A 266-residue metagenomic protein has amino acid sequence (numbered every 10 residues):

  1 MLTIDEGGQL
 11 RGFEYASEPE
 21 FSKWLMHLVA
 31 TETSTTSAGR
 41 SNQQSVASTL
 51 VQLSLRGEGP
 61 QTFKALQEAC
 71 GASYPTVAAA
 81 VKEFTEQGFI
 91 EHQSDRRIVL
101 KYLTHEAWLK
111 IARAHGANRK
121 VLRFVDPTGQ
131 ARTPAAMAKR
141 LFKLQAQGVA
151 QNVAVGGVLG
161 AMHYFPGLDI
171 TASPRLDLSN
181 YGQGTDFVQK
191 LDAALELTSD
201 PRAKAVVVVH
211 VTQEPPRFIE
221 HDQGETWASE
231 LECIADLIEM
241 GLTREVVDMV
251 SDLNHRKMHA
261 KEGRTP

Functional and structural regions predicted by a protein language model:
M1-H27, A114-P266: Long, low-complexity, charge-rich intrinsically disordered regions
P19-T49: Short alpha-helical segments that sit at the start of domains
G39-Q43, D95-G116: Short, cationic-aromatic polyanion-contact patches
N42-V46, T62, T76-A80: Internal, well-ordered alpha-helical segments in soluble enzyme and binding-protein domains
L50-S54: Short helix-to-turn junction characteristic of helix-turn-helix DNA-binding domains, especially the helix
R56-C70: Short acidic, hydrophobic short linear motifs in intrinsically disordered regions
G71-E86: Short amphipathic alpha-helical interaction segments
T85-R96: A short, conserved structural fragment
